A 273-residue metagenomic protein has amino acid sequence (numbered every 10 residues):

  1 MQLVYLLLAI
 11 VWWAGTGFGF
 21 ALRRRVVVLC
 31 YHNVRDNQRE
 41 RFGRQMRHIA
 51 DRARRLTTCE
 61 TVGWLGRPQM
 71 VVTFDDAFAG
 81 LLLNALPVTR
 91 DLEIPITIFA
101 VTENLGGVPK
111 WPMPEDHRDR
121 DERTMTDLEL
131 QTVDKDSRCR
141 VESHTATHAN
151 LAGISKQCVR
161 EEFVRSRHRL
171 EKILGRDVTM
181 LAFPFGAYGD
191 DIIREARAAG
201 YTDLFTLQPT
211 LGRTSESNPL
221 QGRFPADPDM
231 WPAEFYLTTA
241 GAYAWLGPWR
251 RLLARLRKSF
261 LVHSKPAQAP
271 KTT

Functional and structural regions predicted by a protein language model:
M1-T73, A79-G80, G153-M180, F185-T273: C-terminal active-site subregion of NodB/CE4 polysaccharide deacetylases
T16-F18, V101-E103, R138-V141, F163-R165: Short hydrophobic/aromatic-rich motifs at helix boundaries and adjacent loops
R25-R41, R54-R138: Active-site beta->alpha N-cap acidic-glycine motif
F99-V101, H144, T206-L207: Generic beta-sheet signal
A100, R120, A146, E216-P219: Residue-level signal for pocket-adjacent positions within structured domains
E103-G106, T147-A149, A187-Y188: Short, catalytically relevant binding-site loops at active-site mouths
M125-E161: Histidine/lysine/aspartate-rich catalytic loop segments that bind and position anionic ligands
